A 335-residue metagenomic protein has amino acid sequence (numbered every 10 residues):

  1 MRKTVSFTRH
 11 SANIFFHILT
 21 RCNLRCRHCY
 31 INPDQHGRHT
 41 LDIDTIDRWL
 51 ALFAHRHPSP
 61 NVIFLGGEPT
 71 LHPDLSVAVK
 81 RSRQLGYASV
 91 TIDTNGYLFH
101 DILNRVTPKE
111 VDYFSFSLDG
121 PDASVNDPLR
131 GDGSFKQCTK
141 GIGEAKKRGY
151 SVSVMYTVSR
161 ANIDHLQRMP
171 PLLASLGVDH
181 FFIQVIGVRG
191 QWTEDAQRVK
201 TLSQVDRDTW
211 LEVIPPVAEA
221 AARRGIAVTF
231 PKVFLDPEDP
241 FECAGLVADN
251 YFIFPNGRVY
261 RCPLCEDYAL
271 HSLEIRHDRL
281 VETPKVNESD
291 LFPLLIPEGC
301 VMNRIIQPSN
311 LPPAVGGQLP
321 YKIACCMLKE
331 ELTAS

Functional and structural regions predicted by a protein language model:
M1-R105, K109-E110, S335: Conserved alpha-helical substructure of the radical SAM core
R2-H10, N32, P240, R258-V259 (+1 more regions): Flexible mid-to-C-terminal extensions adjoining Fe-S/redox cofactors in radical SAM and related proteins
A12-I14, P60-V62, D179-F181, V228 (+1 more regions): Hydrophobic beta-strand segments of well-ordered beta-sheets in folded domains
I14, A244-D249: Short loop/turn microsegments at loop-to-beta-strand junctions
L19-C22, D236, P255, P293: Residue-level signal for mature regions of secreted extracellular proteins and peptides
L41, P108-Y113, S117-D119, S124-E242 (+4 more regions): Radical SAM enzyme [4Fe-4S]-AdoMet core and its adjacent flexible, acidic and glycine-rich loops/tails across
D74-L75, I102-L103, V125-N126, W192-T193 (+2 more regions): Short glycine-/acidic-enriched loop or helix-start segments at secondary-structure transitions that form or flank
